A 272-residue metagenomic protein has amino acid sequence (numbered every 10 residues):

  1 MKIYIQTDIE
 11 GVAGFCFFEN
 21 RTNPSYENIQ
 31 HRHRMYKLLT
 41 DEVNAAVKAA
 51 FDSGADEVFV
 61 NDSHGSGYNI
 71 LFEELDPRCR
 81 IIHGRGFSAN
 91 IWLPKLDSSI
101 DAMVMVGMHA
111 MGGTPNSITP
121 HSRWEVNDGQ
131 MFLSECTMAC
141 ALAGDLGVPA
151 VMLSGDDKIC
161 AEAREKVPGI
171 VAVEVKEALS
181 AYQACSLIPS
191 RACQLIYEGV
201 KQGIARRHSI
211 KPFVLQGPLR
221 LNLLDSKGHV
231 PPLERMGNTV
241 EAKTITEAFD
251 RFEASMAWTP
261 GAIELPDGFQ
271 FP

Functional and structural regions predicted by a protein language model:
M1-S53: N-terminal glycine-/serine-/threonine-rich phosphate-binding loop
T7-V12, S63-H64, V106-M111, D157: Short glycine-enriched loops at secondary-structure junctions
G14-E19, V43-S98: Glycine-rich nucleotide/cofactor/substrate-binding loop typically near the N-terminus or early in the first domain
N44, K48-D56, M105-H109, V148 (+2 more regions): Generic secondary-structure signature for well-ordered alpha-helical cores
P77-L93, G129-F132, I170-A181: Acidic, His- and aromatic-enriched active-site or binding-groove loops in soluble protein domains that engage sugars
N90-P149, S154-C160: Internal, conserved structured core segments that host functional sites
G144-A150, S154-R206: Active-site rim beta-loop-alpha module in soluble metabolic enzymes
A192-P272: C-terminal accessory domains and tails appended to enzymatic cores
